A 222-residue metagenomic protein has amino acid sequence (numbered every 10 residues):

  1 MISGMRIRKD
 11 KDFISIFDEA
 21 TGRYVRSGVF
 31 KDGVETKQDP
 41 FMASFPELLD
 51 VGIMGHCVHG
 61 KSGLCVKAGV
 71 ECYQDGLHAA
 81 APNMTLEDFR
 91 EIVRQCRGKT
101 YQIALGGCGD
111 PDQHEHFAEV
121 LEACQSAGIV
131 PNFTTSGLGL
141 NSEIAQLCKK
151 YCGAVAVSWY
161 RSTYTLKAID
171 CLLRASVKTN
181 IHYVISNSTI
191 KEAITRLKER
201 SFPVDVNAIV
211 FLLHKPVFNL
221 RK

Functional and structural regions predicted by a protein language model:
M1-D50, M54, K67: Flexible, acidic/Gly-rich N-terminal and inter-domain linker regions that tether and position cofactor-handling modules
M1-S15, P203-K222: A C-terminal junction/extension of Radical SAM enzymes
I14-E19, E47-H59, G128-F133, T163-L172: Short, charge-rich amphipathic segments
V29, Q74, F211-H214: Active-site donor-binding loop signature of nucleotide-sugar glycosyltransferases
D39-E87: Canonical Radical SAM [4Fe-4S] cluster-binding loop centered on the CxxxCxxC motif and its immediate flanking residues
G60-K61, A79-A80, D112-H114, T189-K191 (+1 more regions): Short catalytic/ligand-binding loop motif for oxyanion handling, primarily in non-cytosolic enzymes, centered on
L77-M84, G137-L140, N219-K222: Short, exposed beta-strand "edge-strand" segments with a Pro/Gly-rich flavor and a Y/T-containing core
L86-L213: Radical SAM/AdoMet-radical enzyme domain recognition
